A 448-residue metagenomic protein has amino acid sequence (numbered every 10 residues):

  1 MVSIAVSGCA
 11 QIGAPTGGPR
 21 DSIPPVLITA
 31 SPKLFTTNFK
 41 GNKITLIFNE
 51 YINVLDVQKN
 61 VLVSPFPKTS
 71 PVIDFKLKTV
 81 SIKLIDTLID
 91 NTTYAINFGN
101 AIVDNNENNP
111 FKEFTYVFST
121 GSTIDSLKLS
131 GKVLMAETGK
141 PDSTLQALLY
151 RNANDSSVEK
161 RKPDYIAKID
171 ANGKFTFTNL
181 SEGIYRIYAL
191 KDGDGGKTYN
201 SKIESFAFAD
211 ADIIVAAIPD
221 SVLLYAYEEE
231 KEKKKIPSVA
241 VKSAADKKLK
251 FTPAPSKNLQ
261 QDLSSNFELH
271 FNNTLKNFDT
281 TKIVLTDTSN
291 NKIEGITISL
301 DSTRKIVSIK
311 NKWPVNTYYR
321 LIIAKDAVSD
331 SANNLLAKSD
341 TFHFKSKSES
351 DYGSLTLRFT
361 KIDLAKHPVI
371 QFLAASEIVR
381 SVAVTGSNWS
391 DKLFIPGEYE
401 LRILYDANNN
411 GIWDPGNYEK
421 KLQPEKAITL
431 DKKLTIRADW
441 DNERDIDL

Functional and structural regions predicted by a protein language model:
M1-C9: Sec-dependent bacterial lipoprotein signal peptides
G8-N172, T176-L190, K202-A217, E232-S354 (+3 more regions): Acidic, low-complexity Ser/Thr/Gly/Pro-rich repeat segments typical of extracellular/periplasmic and surface-exposed
K112-E113, D192-E232, A337-D340, S348-S350 (+1 more regions): Structured interaction patches on ligand/partner-binding surfaces of diverse proteins
S354-R358, D414: Short loop/turn motifs at secondary-structure boundaries
T360-I362, Y405: Beta-strand C-termini and the immediately following turn/loop, strongest in propeller blades
L364-K366: Short S/T/G/P-rich N-terminal loop/turn motif that feeds into the first structured element of a domain
